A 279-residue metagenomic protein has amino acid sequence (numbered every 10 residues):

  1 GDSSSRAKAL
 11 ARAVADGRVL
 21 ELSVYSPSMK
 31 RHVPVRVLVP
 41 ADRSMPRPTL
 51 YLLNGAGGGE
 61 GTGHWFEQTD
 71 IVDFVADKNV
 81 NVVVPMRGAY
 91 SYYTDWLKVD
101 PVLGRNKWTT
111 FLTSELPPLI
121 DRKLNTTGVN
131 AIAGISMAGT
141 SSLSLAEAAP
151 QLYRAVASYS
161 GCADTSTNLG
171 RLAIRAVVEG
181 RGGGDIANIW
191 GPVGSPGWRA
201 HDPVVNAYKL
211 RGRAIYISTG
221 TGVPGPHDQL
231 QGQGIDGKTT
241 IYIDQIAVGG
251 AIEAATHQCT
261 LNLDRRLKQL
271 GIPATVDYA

Functional and structural regions predicted by a protein language model:
G1-A279: Non-catalytic cap/lid and distal C-terminal segments of serine-dependent acyl enzymes
